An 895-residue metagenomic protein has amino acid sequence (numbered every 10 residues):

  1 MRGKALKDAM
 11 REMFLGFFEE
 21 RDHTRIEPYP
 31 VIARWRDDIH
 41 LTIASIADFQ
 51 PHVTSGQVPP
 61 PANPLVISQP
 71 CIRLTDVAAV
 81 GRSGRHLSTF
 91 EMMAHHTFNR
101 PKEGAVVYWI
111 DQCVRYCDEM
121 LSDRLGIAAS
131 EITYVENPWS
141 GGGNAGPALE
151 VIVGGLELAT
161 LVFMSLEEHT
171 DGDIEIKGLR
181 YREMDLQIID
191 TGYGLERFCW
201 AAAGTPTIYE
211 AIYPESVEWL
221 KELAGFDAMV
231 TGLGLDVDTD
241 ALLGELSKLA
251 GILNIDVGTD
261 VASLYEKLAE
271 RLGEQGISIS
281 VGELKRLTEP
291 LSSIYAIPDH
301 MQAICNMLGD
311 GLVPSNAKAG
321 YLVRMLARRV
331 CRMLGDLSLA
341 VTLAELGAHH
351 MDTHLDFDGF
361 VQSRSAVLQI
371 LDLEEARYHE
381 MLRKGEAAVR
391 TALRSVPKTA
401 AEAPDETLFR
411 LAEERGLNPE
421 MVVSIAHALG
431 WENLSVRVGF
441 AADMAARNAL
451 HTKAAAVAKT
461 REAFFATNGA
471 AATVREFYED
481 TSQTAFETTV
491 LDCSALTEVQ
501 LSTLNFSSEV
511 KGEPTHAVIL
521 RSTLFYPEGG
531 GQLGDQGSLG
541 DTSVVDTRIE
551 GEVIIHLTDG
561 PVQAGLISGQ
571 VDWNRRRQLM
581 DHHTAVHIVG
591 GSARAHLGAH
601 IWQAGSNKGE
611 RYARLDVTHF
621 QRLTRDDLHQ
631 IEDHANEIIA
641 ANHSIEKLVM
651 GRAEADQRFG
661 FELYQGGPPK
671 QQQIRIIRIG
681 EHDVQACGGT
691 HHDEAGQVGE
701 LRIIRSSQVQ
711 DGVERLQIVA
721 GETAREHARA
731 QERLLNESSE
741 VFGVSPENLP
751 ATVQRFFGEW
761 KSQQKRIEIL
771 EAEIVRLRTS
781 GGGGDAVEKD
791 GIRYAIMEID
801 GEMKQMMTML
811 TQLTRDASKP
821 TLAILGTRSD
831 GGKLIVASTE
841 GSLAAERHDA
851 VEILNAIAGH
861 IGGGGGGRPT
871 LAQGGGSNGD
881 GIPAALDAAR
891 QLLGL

Functional and structural regions predicted by a protein language model:
M1-L895: A glycine- and charged-residue-rich anion-binding loop/surface
